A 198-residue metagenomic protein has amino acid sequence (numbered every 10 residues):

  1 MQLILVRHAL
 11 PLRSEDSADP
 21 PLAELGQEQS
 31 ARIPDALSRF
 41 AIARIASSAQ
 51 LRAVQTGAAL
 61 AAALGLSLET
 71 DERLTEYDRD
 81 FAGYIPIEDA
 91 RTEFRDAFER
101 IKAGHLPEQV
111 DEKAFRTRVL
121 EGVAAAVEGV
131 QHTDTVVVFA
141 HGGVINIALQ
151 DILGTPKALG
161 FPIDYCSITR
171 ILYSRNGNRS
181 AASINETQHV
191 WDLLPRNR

Functional and structural regions predicted by a protein language model:
Q2-T70: Active-site-proximal alpha-helix that buttresses catalytic centers in soluble enzyme cores
L3, D134-A140: Generic beta-sheet signal
P11, V144-I145: Short active-site segment of divalent metal-dependent hydrolases/proteases that encodes the spacing between
A31-S38, L120-E128, L149: Generic structural signal for well-ordered alpha-helical scaffold segments
S47-S48, T117, F139-A140: Short beta-strand scaffold positions
A59, I147-D151: Active-site signature of alpha/beta-hydrolase-fold catalytic machinery across serine- and Asp/Cys-nucleophile hydrolases
A63-E121, R198: Phosphate-handling substructures
L66-T70, E76-D89, E128, H132-D134 (+1 more regions): Acidic, low-complexity terminal tails and accessory targeting/binding regions of phosphate-metabolizing enzymes
